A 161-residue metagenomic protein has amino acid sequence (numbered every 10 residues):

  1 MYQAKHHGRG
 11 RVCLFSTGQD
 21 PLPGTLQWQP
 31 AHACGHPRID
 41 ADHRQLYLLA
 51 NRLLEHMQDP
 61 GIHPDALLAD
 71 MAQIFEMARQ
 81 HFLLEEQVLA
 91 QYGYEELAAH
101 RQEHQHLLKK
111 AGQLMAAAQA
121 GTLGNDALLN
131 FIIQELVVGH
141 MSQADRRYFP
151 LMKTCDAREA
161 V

Functional and structural regions predicted by a protein language model:
M1-H7, C13-P23: Cyclic nucleotide signaling catalytic output domains
T17-V161: Small-residue-biased structural context
